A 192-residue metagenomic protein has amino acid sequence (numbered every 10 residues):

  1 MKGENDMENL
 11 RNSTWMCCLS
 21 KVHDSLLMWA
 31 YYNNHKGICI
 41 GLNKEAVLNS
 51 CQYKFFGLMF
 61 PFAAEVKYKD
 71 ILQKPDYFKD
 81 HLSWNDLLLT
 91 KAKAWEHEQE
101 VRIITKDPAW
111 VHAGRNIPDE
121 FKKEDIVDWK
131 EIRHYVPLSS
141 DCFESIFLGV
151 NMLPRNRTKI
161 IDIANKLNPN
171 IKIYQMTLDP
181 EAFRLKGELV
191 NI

Functional and structural regions predicted by a protein language model:
M1-I192: Catalytic-core loop-and-flanking beta/alpha module that positions acidic residues for ribose/phosphate chemistry
